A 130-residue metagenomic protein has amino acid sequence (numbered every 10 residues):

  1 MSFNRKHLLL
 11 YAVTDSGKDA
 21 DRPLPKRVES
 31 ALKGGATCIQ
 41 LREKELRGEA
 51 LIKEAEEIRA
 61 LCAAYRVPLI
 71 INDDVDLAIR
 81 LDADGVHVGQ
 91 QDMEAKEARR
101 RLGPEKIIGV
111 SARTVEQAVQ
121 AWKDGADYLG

Functional and structural regions predicted by a protein language model:
M1-M93, R100-E116, Q120-D127: Conserved N-terminal beta1-alpha1 strand-loop-helix module at the mouth
